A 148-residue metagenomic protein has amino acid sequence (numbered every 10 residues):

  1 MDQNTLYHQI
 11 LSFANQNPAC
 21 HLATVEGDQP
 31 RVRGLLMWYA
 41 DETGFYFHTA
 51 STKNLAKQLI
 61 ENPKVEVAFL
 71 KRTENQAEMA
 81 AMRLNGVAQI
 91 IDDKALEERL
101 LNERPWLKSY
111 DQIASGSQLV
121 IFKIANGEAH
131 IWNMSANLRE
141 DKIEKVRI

Functional and structural regions predicted by a protein language model:
M1-C20, I143, I148: Extreme N-terminal tail/first-helix region
Q3-H8, T52-L55, P105-K108: Charged, amphipathic alpha-helical segments
S12-G27, V65-F69: A short, Trp-centered hydrophobic/proline-enriched beta-strand micro-motif
Q16-P18, D41-T43, E61-V65, E78-L84 (+1 more regions): A generic structural signal for short beta-strands and their flanking turns/coil linkers
P30, G44-F45, A129: Hydrophobic residues embedded in beta-strands of well-ordered beta-sheets
L36-Y39, A88: Short, exposed beta-strand/loop patches in secreted or surface proteins that constitute
W38-Q76: A short mixed-secondary-structure module that forms the rim of ligand-binding clefts
A80-I148: Charged, gly/pro-rich active-site loop segments
